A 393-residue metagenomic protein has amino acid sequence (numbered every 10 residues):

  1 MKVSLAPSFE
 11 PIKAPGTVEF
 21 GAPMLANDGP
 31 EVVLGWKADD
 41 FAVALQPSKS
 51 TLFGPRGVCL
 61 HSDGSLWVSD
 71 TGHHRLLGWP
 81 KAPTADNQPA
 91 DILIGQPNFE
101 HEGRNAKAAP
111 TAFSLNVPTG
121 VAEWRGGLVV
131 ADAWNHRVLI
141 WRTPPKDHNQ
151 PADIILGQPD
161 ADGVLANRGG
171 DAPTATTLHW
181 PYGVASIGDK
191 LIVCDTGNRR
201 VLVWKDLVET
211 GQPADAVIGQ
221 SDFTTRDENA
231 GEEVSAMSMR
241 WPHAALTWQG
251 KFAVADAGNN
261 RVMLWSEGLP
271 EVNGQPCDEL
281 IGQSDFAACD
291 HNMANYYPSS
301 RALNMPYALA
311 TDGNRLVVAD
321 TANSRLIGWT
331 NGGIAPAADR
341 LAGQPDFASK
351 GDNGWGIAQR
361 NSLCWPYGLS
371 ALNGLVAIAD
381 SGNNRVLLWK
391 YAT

Functional and structural regions predicted by a protein language model:
M1-G35, A392-T393: Sequence/structural signature of beta-propeller modules and their immediately flanking N-terminal secretory/stalk
K2, S324, W365-T393: Blade-level signature of beta-propeller repeat domains, shared across WD40, Kelch, NHL, RCC1 and BNR/Asp-box propellers
A22-S48, Q88-T111, Q150-A175, A214-S235 (+2 more regions): Surface-exposed loop and turn segments in beta-propeller and other repeat-based domains that flank or scaffold
A44-H61, K107-W124, G169-G188, G231-Q249 (+2 more regions): Signature of short aromatic-glycine-proline-rich micro-motifs recurring in repeat-based ectodomains
G54, P89, S114-V117, W134 (+11 more regions): Beta-rich catalytic cores
S65-W67, L128-V130, K190-V193, K251-V254 (+2 more regions): Conserved beta-propeller blade signature
T71, K81, A133-W134, T143 (+7 more regions): Short loop/turn segments immediately following the C-termini of beta-strands
W79-N87, W141-Q150, W204-D215, W265-D278 (+2 more regions): Short loop/turn segments immediately following beta-strands, especially the blade-tip and inter-blade linker loops
